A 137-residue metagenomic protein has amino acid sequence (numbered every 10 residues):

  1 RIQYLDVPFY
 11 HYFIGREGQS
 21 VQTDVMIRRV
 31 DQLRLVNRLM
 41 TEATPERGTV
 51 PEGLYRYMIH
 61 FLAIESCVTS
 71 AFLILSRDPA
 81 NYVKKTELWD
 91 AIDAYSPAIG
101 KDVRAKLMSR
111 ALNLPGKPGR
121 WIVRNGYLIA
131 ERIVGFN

Functional and structural regions predicted by a protein language model:
I2-L35, S76-V83: Nucleotide-sugar-dependent glycosyltransferase catalytic core
L5-V7, L54, D102: Residue-level detector of family-conserved "landmark" positions at structurally sensitive sites
Q32-Y57, P97-A98: C-terminal, non-catalytic tails of nucleotide-sugar-dependent glycosyltransferases
T44-G48, F72-R77: Secondary-structure edge/capping motif, primarily at the C-terminal ends of alpha-helices and the immediately following
L54-H60, Y82-T86: Short, charged, amphipathic alpha-helical segments
I59-F72: Amphipathic alpha-helical repeat scaffolds of TPR domains
L75-N137: Membrane-interface aromatic/basic loop that binds lipid-linked glycans or pyrophosphate carriers, typified by
